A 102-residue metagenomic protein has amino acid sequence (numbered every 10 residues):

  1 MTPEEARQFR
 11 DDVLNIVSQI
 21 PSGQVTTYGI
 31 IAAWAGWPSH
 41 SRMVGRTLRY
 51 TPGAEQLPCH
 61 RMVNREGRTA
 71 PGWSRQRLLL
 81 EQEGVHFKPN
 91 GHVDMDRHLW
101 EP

Functional and structural regions predicted by a protein language model:
M1-P102: Nucleic acid-binding interface residues in structured DNA/RNA-binding domains, emphasizing the DNA-engaging scaffolds
